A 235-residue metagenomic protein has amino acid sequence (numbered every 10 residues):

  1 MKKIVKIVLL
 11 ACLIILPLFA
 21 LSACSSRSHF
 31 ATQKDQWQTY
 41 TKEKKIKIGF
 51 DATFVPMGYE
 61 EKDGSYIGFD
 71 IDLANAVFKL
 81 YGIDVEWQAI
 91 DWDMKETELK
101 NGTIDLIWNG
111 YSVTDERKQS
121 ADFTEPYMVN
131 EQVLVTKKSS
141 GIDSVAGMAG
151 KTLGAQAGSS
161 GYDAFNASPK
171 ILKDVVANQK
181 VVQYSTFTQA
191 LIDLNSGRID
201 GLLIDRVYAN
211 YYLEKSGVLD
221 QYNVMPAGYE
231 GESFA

Functional and structural regions predicted by a protein language model:
A20-A23: C-terminal motif of bacterial Sec signal peptides marking the signal peptidase cleavage site
H29-G110: Extracytoplasmic small-molecule ligand-binding "clamshell" domains of the periplasmic binding protein/Venus flytrap
I46-F50, A146-Y162: Short loop->beta-strand "edge-of-pocket" segments that line small-molecule binding or catalytic clefts across diverse
G49-F54, Q88-D93, G102-T114, N130 (+4 more regions): Beta->alpha turn/N-cap motifs
A52, M128-T136, R206, E214-A235: Periplasmic-binding protein-like
E60, A74-I83, G161-Q183, L213-V218: Ligand-binding cleft/hinge of the Venus flytrap
N75-A76, L80, Q88-A89, D93-I107 (+3 more regions): Short helices/loops that flank or line small-molecule/ion binding pockets
T136-L153, L172: Flexible hinge/capping segments at coil-to-helix
